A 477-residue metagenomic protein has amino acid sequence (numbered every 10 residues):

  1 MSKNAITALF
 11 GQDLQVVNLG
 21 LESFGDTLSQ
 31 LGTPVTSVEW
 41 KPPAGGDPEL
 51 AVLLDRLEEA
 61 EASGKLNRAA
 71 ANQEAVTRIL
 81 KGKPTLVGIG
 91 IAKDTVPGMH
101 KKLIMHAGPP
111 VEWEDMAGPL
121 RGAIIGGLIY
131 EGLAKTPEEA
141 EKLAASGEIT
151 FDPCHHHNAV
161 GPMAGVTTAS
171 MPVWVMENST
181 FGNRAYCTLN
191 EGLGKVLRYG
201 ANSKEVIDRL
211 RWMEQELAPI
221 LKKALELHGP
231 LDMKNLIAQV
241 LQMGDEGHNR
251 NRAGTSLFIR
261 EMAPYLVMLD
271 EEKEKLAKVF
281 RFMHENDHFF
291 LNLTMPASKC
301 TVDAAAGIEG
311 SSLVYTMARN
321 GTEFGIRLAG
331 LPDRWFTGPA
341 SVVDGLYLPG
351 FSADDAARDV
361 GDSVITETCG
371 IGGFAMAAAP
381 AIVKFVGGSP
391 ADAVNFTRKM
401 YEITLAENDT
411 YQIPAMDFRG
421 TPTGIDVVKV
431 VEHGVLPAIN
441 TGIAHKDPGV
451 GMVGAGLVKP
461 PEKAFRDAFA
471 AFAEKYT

Functional and structural regions predicted by a protein language model:
S2-T477: Anaerobic metallocofactor- and corrinoid-dependent redox/one-carbon enzyme cores, especially those from methanogenesis
